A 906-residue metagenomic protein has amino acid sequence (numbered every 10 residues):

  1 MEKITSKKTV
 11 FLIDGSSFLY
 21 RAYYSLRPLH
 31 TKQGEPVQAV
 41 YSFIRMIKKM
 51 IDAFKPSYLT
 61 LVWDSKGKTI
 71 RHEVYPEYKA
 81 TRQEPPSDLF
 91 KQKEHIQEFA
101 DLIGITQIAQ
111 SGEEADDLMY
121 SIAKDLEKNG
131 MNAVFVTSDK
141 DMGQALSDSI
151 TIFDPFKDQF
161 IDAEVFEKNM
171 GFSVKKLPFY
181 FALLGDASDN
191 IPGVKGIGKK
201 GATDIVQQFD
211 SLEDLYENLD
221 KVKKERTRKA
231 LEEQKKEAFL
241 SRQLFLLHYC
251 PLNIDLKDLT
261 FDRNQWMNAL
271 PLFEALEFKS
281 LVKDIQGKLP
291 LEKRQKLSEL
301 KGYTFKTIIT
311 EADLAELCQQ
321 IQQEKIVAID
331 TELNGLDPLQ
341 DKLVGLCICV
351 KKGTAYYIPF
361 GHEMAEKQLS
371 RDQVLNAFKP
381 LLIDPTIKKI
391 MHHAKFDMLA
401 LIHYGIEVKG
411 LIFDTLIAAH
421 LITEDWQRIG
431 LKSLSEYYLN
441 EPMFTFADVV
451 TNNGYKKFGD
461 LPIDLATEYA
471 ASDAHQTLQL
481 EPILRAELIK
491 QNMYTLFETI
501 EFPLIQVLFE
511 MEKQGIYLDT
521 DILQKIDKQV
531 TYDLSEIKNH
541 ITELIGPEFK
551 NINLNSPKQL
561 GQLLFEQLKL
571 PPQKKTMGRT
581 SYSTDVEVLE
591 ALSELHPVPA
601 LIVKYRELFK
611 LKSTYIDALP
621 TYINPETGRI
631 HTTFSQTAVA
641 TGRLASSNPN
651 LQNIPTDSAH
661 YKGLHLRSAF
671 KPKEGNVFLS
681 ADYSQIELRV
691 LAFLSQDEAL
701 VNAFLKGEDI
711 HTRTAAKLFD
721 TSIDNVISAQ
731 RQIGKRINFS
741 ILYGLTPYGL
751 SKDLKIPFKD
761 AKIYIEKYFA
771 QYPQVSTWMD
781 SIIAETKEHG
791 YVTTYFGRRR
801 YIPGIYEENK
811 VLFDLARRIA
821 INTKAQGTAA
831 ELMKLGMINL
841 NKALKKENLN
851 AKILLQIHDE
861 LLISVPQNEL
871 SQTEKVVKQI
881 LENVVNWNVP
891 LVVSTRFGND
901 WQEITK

Functional and structural regions predicted by a protein language model:
E2-V136, K140-D162, E237-N253, D258-T260 (+1 more regions): Noncatalytic, basic helical substrate-engagement surface that gates or grips nucleic-acid strands
I4, V10-F11, G15, R21-T60 (+7 more regions): Conserved RNase H-like, two-metal-ion catalytic cores of nucleic-acid enzymes
I4-K7, P56-T60, Q97, I105-T106 (+11 more regions): Non-catalytic nucleic-acid-binding/docking modules located in mid-to-C-terminal regions of nucleic-acid enzymes
E77-K91, H95, A145-F172, R228-A230 (+4 more regions): Short alpha-helix plus adjacent loop in nuclease-associated cores
A230, Q234-M364, W426, L434 (+9 more regions): Conserved "right-hand" nucleotidyltransferase catalytic core of DNA-directed polymerases
L333, D341-L343, I348-K351, P380 (+3 more regions): Acidic, glycine-rich two-metal-ion catalytic cores of nucleic acid-processing enzymes
D414, D473, L504-K513, D519 (+4 more regions): Catalytic palm active-site di-aspartate
Q771-P773, Q879-W887: A common structural junction motif
